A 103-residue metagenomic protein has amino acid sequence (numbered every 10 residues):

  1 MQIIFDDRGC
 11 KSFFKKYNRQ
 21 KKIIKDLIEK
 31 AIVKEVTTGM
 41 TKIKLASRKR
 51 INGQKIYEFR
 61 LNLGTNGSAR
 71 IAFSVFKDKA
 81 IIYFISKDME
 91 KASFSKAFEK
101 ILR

Functional and structural regions predicted by a protein language model:
M1-A31: Arg/Lys-rich, positively charged N-terminal/basic patches that mediate binding to nucleic acids
M1-F5, T38, K42-R48, K91 (+1 more regions): An acidic, glycine-rich, mixed-charge low-complexity segment common to nucleic-acid enzymes
M1-Q2, D26-V33, D78, K96-R103: Ribonuclease/tRNase effector modules and their secretory precursors
I3-D7, S47-R50, N62-L63, F84 (+1 more regions): Alpha-helical interaction segments
S12-F13, Y57, F98: Bulky hydrophobic/aromatic packing residues
V33-G64: A short, surface-exposed loop/turn module that caps and links secondary-structure elements
L61-R103: Enriched for short, Lys/Arg-rich terminal
